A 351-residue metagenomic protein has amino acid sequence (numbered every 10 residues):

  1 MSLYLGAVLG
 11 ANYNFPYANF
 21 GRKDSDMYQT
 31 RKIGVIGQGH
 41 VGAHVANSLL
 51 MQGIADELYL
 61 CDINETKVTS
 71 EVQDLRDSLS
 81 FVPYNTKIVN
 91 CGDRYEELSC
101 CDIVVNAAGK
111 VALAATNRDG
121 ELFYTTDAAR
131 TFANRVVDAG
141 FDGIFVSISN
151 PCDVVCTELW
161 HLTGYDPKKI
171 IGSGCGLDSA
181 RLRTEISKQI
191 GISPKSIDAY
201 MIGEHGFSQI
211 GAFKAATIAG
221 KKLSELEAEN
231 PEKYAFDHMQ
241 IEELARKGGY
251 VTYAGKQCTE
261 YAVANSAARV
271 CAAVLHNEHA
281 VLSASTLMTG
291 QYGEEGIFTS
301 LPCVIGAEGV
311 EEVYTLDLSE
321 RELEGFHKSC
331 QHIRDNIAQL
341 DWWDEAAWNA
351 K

Functional and structural regions predicted by a protein language model:
V8-T30: A short, basic/flexible loop-to-alpha-helix module at the beginning of a structural domain
G10, I63-C101, A338-W342: Conserved N-terminal Rossmann-fold NAD(P) cofactor-binding segment
Q38-G39: Glycine-rich Rossmann-fold phosphate-binding loop(s) that bind the pyrophosphate of adenine dinucleotide cofactors
G42-A43: N-terminal Rossmann-fold NAD(P) dinucleotide-binding loop
F81, T86-I144: Rossmann-like NAD(P)-binding element
R118-R183: Rossmann-like NAD(P)(H) cofactor-binding subdomain of soluble oxidoreductases
T163-K169, D178-E320, E324-K351: C-terminal substrate-binding/catalytic lobe of Rossmann-fold NAD(P)-dependent dehydrogenases
